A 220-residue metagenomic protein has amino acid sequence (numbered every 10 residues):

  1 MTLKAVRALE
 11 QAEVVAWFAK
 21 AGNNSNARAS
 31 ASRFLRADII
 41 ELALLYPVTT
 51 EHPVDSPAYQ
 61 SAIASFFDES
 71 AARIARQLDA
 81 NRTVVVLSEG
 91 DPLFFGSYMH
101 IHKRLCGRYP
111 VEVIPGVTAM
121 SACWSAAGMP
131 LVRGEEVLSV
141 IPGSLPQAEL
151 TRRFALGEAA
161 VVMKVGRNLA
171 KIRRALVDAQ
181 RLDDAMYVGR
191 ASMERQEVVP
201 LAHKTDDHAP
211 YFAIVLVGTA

Functional and structural regions predicted by a protein language model:
L3, A21, S25, S61-A71 (+5 more regions): Electropositive phosphate-/nucleotide-binding environments in soluble metabolic enzymes
L3-A5, E10-Y109, M193, V198-V199 (+3 more regions): Class I S-adenosyl-L-methionine
R7-Q11, L78-A80, G134, R153-G157 (+2 more regions): Flexible, charged surface loops at secondary-structure boundaries
W17-F18, A43, V86-S88, V113-G116 (+3 more regions): General beta-strand structural signal in soluble alpha/beta enzymes
A19-N23, Y46-P47, V117-A119, E136-L145 (+2 more regions): Short, acidic/turn-prone active-site loops that include or flank metal/cofactor- and phosphate-binding residues
G90-L156, T205-D206, T219-A220: Class I SAM-dependent methyltransferase SAM-binding "motif I" and its flanking Rossmann-like core
F154-A220: A contiguous loop/helix-start segment that scaffolds small-molecule binding in enzyme catalytic cores
